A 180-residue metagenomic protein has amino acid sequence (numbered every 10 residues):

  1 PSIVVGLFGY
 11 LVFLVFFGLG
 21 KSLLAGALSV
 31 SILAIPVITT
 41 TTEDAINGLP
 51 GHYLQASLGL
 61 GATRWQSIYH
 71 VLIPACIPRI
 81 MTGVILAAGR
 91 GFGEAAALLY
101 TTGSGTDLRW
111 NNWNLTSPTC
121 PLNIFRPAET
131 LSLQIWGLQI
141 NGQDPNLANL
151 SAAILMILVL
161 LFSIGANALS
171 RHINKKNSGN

Functional and structural regions predicted by a protein language model:
P1, L60-G61, P74: Glycine/proline-centered hinge or cleavage motifs at structural transition points of membrane proteins
P1-V30: Generic hydrophobic transmembrane alpha-helix motif, especially the helices
V12-F13, A27-I38, A88-F92, T102-D107 (+1 more regions): Hydrophobic transmembrane alpha-helices
L24, S31, I35, Y53 (+6 more regions): Alpha-helical membrane-protein architecture signal
A25, I32-Y53, M81, I85 (+2 more regions): Membrane-embedded alpha-helices of multi-pass transport/permease systems
T41-T42, R64-T102: Transmembrane alpha-helices
L99-M156: Interhelical loop and adjacent transmembrane-helix boundary motif in polytopic membrane transport permeases
S170-N180: Short cytosolic juxtamembrane segments of multi-pass membrane proteins
